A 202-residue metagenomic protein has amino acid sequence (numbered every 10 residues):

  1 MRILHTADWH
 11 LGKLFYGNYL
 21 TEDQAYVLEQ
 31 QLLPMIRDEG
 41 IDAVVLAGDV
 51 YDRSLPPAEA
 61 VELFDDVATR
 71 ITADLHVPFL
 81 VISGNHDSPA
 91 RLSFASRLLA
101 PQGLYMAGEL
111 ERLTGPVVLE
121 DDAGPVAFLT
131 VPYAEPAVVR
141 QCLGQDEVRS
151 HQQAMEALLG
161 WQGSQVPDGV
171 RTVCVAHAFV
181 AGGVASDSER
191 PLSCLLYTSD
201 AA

Functional and structural regions predicted by a protein language model:
M1-T69, H76: N-terminal active-site segment of His-dependent metallophosphoesterases
T6-A7, V44-G48, P78-N85, A107-E109 (+1 more regions): Active-site neighborhood of phospho(di)ester-bond hydrolases with catalytic His/Asp-centered motifs
H10, V50-Y51, H86-D87, A134 (+1 more regions): Catalytic metal-binding/acid-base residues of hydrolase active sites
I36, T72, G163-P167: N-terminal cationic-hydrophobic initiation segments that often serve targeting/anchoring roles
A43, T69, L80-H86, V131-V138: Divalent metal-dependent hydrolysis catalytic cores, especially in the metallo-beta-lactamase
V50-V67, S83-Q102, G108: Metal-dependent catalytic neighborhoods of phosphoester/phosphodiester hydrolases
F94-L195: Conserved catalytic scaffold of divalent metal-dependent phosphoesterases
Y197-A202: Conserved small/polar residues in nucleotide/adenosyl-binding loops
